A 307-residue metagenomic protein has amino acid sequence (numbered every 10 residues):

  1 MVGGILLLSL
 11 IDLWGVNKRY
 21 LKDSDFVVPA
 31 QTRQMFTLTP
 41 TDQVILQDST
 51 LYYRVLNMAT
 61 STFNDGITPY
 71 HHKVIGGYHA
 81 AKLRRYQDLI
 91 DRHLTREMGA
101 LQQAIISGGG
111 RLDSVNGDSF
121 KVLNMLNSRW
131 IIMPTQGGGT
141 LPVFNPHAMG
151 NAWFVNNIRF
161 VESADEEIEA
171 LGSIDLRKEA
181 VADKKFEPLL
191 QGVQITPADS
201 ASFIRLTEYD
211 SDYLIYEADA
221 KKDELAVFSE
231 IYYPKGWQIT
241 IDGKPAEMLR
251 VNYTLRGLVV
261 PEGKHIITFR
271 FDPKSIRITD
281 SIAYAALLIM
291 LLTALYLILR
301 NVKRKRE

Functional and structural regions predicted by a protein language model:
M1-L7, Y20-D23, P69, Q136-G139 (+7 more regions): Composition- and surface-driven signal marking solvent-exposed, interaction-prone regions in large proteins
V2-I5, Y53, S128-R129, L141 (+1 more regions): Residue-level detector of short, conserved catalytic/binding motifs and their immediate flanks
G3-L13, L288-L295: Hydrophobic alpha-helical transmembrane segments of multipass integral membrane proteins
G4, K121-P134: Segments forming glycine/polar-rich beta-alpha architectures that bind adenosine-containing cofactors
I5-F36, P40-L123, F144-G192, P234 (+1 more regions): Extracytoplasmic/lumenal acceptor-recognition loop(s) of multi-pass membrane glycoenzymes
A59-T60, M133-G137: Short, flexible beta-strand-to-coil junctions
R129, G138, K178, A182-E307: Active-site-proximal, structured, solvent-exposed surfaces of multi-pass membrane proteins that position macromolecular
